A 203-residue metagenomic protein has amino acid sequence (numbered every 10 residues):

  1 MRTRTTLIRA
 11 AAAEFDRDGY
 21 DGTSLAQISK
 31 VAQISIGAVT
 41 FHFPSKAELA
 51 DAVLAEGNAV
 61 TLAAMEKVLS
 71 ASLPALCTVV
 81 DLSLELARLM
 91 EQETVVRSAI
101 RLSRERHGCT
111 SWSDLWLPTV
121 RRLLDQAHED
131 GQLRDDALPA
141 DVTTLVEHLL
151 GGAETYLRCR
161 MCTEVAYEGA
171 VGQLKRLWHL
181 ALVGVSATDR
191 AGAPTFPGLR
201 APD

Functional and structural regions predicted by a protein language model:
M1-D18, L25-V31, A47-A52, V60: Basic, helix-initiating cap at the start of DNA-binding domains
T6, C77-E85, D141-H148, G172 (+2 more regions): Amphipathic alpha-helical interaction segments
D21-G22, L133: Short, charged helix-capping/linker segments at alpha-helix termini
A32-F43: Short hydrophobic/aromatic patch on the recognition helix
A52, A63-Q92, V96, E105-G108 (+3 more regions): Hydrophobic alpha-helical connector segments
A59-L62, E105-Q132, A137-H148, G172: Amphipathic alpha-helical packing segments from all-alpha helical-bundle domains
S98-R106, F196-L199: Short linear capping/connector segments at secondary-structure termini
D114, P118-D130, C159-D203: C-terminal peripheral helix-coil segments that are non-catalytic and often amphipathic
